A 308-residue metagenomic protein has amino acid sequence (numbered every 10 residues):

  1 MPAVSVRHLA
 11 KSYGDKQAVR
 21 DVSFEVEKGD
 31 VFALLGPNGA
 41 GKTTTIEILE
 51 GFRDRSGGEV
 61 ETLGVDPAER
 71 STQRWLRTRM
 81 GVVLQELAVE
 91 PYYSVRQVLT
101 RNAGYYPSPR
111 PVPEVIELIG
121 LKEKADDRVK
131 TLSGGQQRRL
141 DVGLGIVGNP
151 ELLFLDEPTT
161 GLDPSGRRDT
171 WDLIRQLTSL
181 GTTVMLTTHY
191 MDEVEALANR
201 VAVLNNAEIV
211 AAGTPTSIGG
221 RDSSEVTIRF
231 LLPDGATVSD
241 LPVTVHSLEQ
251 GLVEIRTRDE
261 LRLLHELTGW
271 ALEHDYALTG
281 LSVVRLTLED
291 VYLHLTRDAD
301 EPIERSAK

Functional and structural regions predicted by a protein language model:
M1-A10, D298-K308: ABC-family P-loop ATPase nucleotide-binding domain
P2-V6, K11-N205, A211: ABC transporter nucleotide-binding domains
D30, K42-T43, G57, D234-T237 (+1 more regions): Short secondary-structure transition/capping segments
G57, T72-W75, Q97, S217 (+2 more regions): An acidic, carboxylate-rich microenvironment
L63, G81, A103, P107 (+3 more regions): A generic structural signal for secondary-structure junctions that act as hinges or helix/strand caps at the edges
T170-R258: ABC transporter nucleotide-binding domain
S224-D298, K308: Short, charged/small-residue-rich alpha-helical element at the C-terminal edge of ABC transporter nucleotide-binding
